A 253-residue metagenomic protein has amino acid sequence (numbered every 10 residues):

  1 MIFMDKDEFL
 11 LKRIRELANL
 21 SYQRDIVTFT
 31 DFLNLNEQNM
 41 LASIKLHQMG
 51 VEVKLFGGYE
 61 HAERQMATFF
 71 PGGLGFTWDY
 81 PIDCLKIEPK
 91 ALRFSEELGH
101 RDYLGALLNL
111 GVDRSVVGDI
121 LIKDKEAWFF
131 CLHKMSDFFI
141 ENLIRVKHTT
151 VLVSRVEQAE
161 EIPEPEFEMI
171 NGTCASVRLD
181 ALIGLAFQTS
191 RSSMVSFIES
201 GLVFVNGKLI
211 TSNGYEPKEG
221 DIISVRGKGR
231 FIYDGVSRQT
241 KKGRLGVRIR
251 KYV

Functional and structural regions predicted by a protein language model:
M1-D180, A186, L209, R230-V253: Ferredoxin-like alpha/beta domains used as RNA- or RNAP-binding modules
S176-G227: Basic (Lys/Arg-enriched) interaction patch that binds polyanionic ligands
